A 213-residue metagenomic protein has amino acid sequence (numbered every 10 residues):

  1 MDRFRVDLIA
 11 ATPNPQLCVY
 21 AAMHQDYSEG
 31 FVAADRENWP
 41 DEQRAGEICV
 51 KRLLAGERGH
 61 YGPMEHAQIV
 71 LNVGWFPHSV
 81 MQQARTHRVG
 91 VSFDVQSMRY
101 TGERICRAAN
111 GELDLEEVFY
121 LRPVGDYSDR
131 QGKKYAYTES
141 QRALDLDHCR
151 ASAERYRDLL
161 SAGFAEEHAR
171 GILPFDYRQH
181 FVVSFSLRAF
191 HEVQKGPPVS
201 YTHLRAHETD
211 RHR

Functional and structural regions predicted by a protein language model:
M1-R205, R211-R213: Family-specific signature for flavin-dependent thymidylate synthase
